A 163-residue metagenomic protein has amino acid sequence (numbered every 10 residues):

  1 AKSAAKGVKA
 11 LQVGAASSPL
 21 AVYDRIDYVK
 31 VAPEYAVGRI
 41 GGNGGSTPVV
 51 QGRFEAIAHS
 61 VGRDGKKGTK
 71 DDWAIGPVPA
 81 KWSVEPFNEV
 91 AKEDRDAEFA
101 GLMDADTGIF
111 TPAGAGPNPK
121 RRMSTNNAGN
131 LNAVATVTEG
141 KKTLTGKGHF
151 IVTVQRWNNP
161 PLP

Functional and structural regions predicted by a protein language model:
A1-A15, P117-L144, F150: A short beta-strand micro-motif common to beta-rich folds, especially ectodomain repeats
K2-A4, I57-V61, T111-N118: Secondary-structure transition/turn motif
K6, A21-R25, A105-T107: Structured core of small recognition/catalytic domains
V8, R53, P77-K81: Exposed beta-strand and adjacent loop surfaces of beta-rich binding modules that mediate intermolecular recognition
Q12-K70, G140-P163: Short S/T/G/P-enriched beta-strand
A58-S60, V84-P86, V137: Residue-level signal for short segments within beta-strands and strand-turn junctions of well-structured beta-sheet
D72-P77, S83-A115, P119: Low-complexity "stalk/linker" and mucin-like segments enriched in Ser/Thr/Pro/Ala/Gly
